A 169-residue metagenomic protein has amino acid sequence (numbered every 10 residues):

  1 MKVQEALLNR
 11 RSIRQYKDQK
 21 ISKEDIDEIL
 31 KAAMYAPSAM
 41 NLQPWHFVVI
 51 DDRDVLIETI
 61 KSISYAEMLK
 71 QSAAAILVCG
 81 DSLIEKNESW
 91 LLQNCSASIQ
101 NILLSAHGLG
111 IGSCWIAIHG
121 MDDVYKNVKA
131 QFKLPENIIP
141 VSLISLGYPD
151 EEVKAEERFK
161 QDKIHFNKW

Functional and structural regions predicted by a protein language model:
M1-W169: Acidic, surface-exposed loops and disordered segments
